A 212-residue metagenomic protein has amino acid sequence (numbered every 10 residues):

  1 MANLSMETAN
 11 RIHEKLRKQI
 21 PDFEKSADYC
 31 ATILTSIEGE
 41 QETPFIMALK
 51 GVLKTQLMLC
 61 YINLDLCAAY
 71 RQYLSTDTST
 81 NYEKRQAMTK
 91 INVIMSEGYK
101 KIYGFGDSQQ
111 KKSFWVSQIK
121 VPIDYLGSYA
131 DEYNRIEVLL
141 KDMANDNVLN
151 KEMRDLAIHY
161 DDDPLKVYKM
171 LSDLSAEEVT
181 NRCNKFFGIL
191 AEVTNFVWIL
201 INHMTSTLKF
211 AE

Functional and structural regions predicted by a protein language model:
M1-D146, K169-E212: Amphipathic alpha-helical interface segments
V148-Y160: Long, charged low-complexity segments
H159-L171: Short amphipathic alpha-helical segments with coiled-coil-like heptad repeat character
